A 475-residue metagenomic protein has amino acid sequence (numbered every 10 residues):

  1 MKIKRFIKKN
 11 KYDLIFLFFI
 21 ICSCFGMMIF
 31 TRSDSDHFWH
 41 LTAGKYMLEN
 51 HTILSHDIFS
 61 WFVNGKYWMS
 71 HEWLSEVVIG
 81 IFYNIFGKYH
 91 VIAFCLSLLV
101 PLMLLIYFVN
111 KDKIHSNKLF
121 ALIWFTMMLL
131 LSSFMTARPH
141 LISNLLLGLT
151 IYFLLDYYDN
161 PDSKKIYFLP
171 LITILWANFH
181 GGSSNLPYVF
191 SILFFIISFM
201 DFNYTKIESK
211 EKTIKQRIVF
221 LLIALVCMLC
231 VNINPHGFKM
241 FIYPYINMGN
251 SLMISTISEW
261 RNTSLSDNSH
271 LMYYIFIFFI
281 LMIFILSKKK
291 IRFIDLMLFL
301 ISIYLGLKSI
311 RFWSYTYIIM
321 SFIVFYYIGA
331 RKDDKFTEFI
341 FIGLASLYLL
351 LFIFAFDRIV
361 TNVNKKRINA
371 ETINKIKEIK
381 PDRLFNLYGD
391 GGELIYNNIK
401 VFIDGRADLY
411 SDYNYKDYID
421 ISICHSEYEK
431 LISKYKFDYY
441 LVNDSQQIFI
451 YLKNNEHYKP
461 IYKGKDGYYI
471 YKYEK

Functional and structural regions predicted by a protein language model:
C24, M127-L131, F153, I166-S183 (+3 more regions): Membrane-interface alpha helices of multi-pass inner-membrane proteins
S33-D36, L48-I53, G181-L286: Transmembrane catalytic cores of multi-pass membrane glycosyltransferases and polysaccharide-assembly enzymes
A93-K113: Transmembrane-helix motifs of polytopic, lipid-linked glycan transferases
I106-L129, N144: Transmembrane-helix signature of polytopic, membrane-embedded enzymes that assemble or transfer cell-envelope glycans
F134-I142: Short acidic/glycine- and proline-prone juxtamembrane loop motifs at membrane-interface regions of multi-pass membrane
T150-I166, M200, M282-K290: Membrane-interface transmembrane helices that cradle and orient dolichyl/undecaprenyl
A224-L225, F322, G329-F354: Signature aromatic-anchored transmembrane alpha helix within multi-pass, membrane-resident enzymes that catalyze glycan
K377-Y415, S433, F437-S445: Short periplasmic/luminal acceptor-recognition loop of GT-C membrane glycosyltransferases, typified by
